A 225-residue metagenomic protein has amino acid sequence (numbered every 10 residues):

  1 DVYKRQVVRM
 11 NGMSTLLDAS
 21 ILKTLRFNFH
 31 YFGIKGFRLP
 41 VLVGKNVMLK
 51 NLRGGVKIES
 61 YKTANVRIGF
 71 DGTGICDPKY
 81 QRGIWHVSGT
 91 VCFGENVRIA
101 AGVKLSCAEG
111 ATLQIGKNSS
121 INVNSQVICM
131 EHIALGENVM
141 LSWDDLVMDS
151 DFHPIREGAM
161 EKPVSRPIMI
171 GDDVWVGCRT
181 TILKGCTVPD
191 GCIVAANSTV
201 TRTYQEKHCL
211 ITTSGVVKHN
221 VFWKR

Functional and structural regions predicted by a protein language model:
K4-M148, G171-D173, T180-I182, D190 (+2 more regions): Domain-scale signature associated with acetyltransferase and cell-envelope carbohydrate enzymes
D151, I155-K162: Short, flexible helix-coil linker/hinge segments at the edges of structured domains or between repeats
M160-G171: Glycine-rich NAD(P)-binding loop of Rossmann-like domains
P189, I193-A195: A generic "structured core" feature
T199: Conserved sequence/active-site signature of Rossmann-fold short-chain dehydrogenase/reductase
